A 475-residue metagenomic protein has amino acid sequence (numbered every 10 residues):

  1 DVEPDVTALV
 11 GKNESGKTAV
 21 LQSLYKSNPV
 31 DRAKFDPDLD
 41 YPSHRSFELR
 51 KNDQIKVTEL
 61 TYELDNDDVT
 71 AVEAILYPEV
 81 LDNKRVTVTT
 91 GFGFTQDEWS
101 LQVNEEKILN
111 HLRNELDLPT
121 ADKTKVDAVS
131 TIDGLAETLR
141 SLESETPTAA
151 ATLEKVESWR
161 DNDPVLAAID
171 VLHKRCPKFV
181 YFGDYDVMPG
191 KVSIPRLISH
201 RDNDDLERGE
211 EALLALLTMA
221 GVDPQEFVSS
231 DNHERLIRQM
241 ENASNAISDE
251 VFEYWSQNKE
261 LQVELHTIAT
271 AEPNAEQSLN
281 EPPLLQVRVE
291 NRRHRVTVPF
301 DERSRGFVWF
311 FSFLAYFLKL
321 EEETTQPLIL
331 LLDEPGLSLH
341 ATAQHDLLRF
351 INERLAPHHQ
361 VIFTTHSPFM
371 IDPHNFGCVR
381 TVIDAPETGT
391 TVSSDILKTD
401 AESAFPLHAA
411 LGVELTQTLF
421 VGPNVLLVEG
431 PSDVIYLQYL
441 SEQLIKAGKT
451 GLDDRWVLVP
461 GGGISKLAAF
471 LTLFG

Functional and structural regions predicted by a protein language model:
P4-P42, L60-L64, D204-A215, S304-F317 (+4 more regions): Phosphate-binding glycine-rich loops of NTP-binding sites
Q22-K84, V228-I237: Conserved P-loop NTP-binding catalytic core
P29-V57, V156-V165, E387, S393 (+1 more regions): Flexible phosphate/Mg2+-sensing switch loops adjacent to catalytic phosphate-binding sites
Y62-A212: Electropositive, glycine-dotted interaction segments that contact anionic polymers or phosphate-rich ligands
Q102-V103, E154-L332, L337, A341: Extended helical coiled-coil dimerization/tether regions that scaffold and oligomerize large DNA-maintenance assemblies
Q326-L328, A356-I362: Loop/turn-to-beta-strand initiation segments
L337-A341, H345, R349, P373: Conserved D-loop-proximal element of ABC-family nucleotide-binding domains
E353-P357, P368-G475: RecA-like P-loop NTPase motor core
